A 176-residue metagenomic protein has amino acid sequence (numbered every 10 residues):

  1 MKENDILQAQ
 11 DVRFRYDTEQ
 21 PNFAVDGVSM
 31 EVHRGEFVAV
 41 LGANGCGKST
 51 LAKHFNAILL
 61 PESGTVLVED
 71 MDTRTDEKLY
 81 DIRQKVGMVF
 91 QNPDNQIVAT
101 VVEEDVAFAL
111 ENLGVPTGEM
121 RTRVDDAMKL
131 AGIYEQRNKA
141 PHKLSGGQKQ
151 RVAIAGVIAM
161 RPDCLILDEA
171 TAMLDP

Functional and structural regions predicted by a protein language model:
L41-A43: The feature captures the beta-strand-to-loop junction immediately N-terminal to the Walker
N56: Helix-to-loop junction immediately C-terminal to a conserved catalytic motif
G64-R74, I82: Conserved ABC transporter NBD signature motif
G118-Q136: Conserved ABC ATPase "signature" region
A140-L144, Q148: Conserved ABC ATPase signature
R161: Conserved catalytic motifs of ABC-family nucleotide-binding domains
L165-D168: Catalytic Walker B motif of ABC-type/P-loop ATPase nucleotide-binding domains
